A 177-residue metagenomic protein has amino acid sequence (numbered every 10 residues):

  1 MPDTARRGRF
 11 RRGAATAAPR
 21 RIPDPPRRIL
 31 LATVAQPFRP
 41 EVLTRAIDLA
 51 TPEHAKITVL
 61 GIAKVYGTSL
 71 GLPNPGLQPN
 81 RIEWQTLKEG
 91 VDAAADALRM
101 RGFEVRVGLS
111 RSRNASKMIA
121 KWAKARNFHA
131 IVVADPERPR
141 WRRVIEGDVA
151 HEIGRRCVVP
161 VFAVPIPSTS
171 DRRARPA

Functional and structural regions predicted by a protein language model:
P2-R20, G61-E89, D171-A177: Acidic, proline/glycine-rich short linear motifs
A18-G76, R99, F103-R106, R156: Small/aliphatic-rich secondary-structure junction motif
P26, N127-H129: Local beta-strand N-terminus motif with an aromatic residue
R45, E83-A94, M118: Short, solvent-exposed amphipathic alpha-helices that sit in or adjacent to ligand/effector-binding or catalytic
L49, M118-W122, R126: CheY-like receiver
N74-P79, A123-R126, V149-H151: Short, hinge-like loop/turn segments at secondary-structure boundaries
L109-M118: Charged docking surfaces used in two-component/phosphorelay signaling
A130-R156, S170-A174: Glycine-rich, Arg-bearing micro-motifs that act as flexible, cationic patches
